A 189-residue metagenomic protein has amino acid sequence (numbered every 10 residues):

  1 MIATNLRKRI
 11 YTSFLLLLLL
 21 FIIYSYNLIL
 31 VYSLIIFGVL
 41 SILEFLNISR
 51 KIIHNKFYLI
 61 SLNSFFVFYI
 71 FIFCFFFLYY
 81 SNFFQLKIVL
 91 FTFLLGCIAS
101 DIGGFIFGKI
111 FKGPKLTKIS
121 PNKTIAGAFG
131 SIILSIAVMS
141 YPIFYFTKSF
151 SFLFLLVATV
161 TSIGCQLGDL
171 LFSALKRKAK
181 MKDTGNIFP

Functional and structural regions predicted by a protein language model:
M1-G164: Membrane-embedded alpha-helical bundles of polytopic integral membrane proteins
K112-T117, K178-N186: Juxtamembrane helix-boundary/capping and inter-helix hinge elements in multi-pass membrane proteins
N122, N186-P189: Divalent-cation-assisted or electrostatically stabilized phosphate/pyrophosphate-binding catalytic cores
C165-Q166, F188: Short, well-ordered coil↔helix boundary/capping segments
L167-K182: Transmembrane alpha-helical segments of integral membrane proteins
